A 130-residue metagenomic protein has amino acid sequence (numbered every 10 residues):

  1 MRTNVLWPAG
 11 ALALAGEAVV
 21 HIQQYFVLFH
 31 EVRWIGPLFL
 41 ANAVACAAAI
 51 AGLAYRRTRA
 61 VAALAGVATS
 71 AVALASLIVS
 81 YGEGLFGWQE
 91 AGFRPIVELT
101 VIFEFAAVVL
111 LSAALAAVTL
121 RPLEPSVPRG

Functional and structural regions predicted by a protein language model:
M1-G130: Membrane-interface extramembranous regions
